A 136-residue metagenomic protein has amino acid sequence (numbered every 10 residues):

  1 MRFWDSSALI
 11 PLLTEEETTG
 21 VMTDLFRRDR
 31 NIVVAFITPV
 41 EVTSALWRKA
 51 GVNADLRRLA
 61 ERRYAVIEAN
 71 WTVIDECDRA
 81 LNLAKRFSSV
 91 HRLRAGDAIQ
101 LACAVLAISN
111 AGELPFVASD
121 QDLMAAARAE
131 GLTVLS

Functional and structural regions predicted by a protein language model:
M1-T38, K49-R62, L132: Short, well-structured N-terminal submotif of metal-dependent ribonuclease cores
E17-G20, W47-R48, V66-T72, L114 (+1 more regions): Noncatalytic, solvent-exposed loop/strand surfaces of beta-propeller-type extracellular/periplasmic domains
R30, D122-S136: Extended low-complexity acidic/polar segments
V34-V40, G96-I99: Aromatic- and histidine-enriched alpha-helix N-cap/loop-to-helix transition segments that scaffold the rims
V40-S89: Active-site-proximal, substrate-binding regions of enzyme catalytic domains and RNA-binding/basic surfaces
T72-D122: Active-site neighborhoods of divalent-metal-dependent phosphate/nucleic-acid chemistry enzymes
